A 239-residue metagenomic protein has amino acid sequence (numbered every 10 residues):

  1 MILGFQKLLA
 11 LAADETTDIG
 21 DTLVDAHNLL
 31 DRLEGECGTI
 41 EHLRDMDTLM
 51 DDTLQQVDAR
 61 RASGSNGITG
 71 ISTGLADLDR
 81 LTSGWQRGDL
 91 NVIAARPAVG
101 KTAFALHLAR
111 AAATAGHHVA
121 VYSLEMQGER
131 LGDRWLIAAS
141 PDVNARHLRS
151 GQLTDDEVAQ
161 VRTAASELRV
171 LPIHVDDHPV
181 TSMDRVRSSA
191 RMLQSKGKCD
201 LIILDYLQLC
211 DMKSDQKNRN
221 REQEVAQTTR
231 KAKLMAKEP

Functional and structural regions predicted by a protein language model:
M1-G64, A94, A98-V99, P141-V143 (+1 more regions): Short, small/acidic-rich helices and loops at N termini and domain boundaries of DNA replication/processing enzymes
G74-G84: Pre-Walker A adenine-sensing motif
R80, A111-K198, M212: Cytosolic-facing regulatory segments adjacent to core modules
R87-N91: Pre-Walker A (Motif I) flank of P-loop NTPase domains
R96-G100, H178-V180, L193, C210-Q227: Short, contiguous acidic/charged loop-to-helix segments that flank catalytic cores in large enzymes
F104: Hydrophobic positions on the alpha1 helix immediately C-terminal to the Walker A/P-loop
E224-P239: Substrate-engagement module of ASCE P-loop NTPases
